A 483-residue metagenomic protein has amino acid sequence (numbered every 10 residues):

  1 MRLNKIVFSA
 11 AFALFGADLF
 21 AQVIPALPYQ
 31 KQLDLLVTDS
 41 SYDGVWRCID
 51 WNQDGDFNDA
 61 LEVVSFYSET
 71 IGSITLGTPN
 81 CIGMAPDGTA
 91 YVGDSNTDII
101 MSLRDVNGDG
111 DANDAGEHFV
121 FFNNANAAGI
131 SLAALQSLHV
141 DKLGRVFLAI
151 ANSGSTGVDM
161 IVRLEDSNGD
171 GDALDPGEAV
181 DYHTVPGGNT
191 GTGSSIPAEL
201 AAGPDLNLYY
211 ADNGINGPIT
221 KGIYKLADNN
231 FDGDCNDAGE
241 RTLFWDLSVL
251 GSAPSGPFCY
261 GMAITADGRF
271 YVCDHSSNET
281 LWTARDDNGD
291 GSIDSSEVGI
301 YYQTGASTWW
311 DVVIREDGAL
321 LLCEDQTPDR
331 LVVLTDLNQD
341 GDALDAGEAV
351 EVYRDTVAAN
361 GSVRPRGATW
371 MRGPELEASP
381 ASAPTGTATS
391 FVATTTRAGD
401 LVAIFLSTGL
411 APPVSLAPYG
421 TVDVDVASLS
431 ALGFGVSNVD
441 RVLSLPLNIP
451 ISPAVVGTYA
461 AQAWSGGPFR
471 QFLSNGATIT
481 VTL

Functional and structural regions predicted by a protein language model:
A21-W51, V64, I404: An edge-strand/N-cap motif at the start of beta-rich repeat modules
V23-Q32, I71-D87, A125-L143, V185-L206 (+3 more regions): Beta-rich, blade/repeat-based domains predominating in secreted/periplasmic proteins but also intracellular
P28-S41, T75, G83-M84, A90-N96 (+8 more regions): Conserved beta-strand positions in repeat-built beta-propeller and related beta-rich domains
D43-R47, D98-S102, D159-R163, K221-K225 (+2 more regions): A short loop-to-beta-strand structural motif that recurs across blades of beta-propeller domains
C48-D56, L103-D111, L164-A173, L226-C235 (+2 more regions): Short loop/turn segments immediately following beta-strands, especially the blade-tip and inter-blade linker loops
D56-T70, D111-N124, D172-T184, D234-S248 (+2 more regions): Beta-propeller fold detector
T327-D329, L334, D345-G373: Blade-level signature of beta-propeller repeat domains, shared across WD40, Kelch, NHL, RCC1 and BNR/Asp-box propellers
G373-L483: Residue-level hotspots within well-ordered secondary structure
